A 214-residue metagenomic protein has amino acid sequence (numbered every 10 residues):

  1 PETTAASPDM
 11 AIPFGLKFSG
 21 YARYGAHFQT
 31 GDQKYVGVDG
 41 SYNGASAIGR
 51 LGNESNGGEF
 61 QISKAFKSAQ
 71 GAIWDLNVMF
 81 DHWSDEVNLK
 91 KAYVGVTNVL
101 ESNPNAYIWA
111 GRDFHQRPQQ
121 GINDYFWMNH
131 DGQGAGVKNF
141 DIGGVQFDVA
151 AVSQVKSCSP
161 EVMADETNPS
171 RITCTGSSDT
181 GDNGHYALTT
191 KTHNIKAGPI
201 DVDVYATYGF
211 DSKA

Functional and structural regions predicted by a protein language model:
P1-N103, I108, F140, I195: Beta-barrel outer-membrane channel/assembly domains of diderm bacteria
G20-A22, L76-V78, I108-A110, F147-A151 (+1 more regions): Membrane-embedded beta-strand positions of outer-membrane beta-barrel proteins
Y24-T30, F66, F80-S84, R112-Q116 (+2 more regions): Transmembrane beta-strands of outer-membrane beta-barrel pores
S41-A47, P118, R171-T175: Extracytoplasmic loops and strand-loop junctions of Gram-negative outer membrane beta-barrel proteins
G52-E54, D81-L89, G121-I122, W127-N129 (+2 more regions): Solvent-exposed loop/turn segments connecting transmembrane beta-strands in outer-membrane beta-barrel proteins
N56-F60, K90-V94, D131-A135, G184-T190: Hydrophobic, lipid-facing positions within transmembrane beta-strands of outer-membrane proteins
E86-F140, D148-A151: Extracytoplasmic mature domains of secreted/periplasmic and thylakoid-lumen proteins
F126, A135-A214: Signature for the C-terminal beta-barrel architecture of outer-membrane proteins
